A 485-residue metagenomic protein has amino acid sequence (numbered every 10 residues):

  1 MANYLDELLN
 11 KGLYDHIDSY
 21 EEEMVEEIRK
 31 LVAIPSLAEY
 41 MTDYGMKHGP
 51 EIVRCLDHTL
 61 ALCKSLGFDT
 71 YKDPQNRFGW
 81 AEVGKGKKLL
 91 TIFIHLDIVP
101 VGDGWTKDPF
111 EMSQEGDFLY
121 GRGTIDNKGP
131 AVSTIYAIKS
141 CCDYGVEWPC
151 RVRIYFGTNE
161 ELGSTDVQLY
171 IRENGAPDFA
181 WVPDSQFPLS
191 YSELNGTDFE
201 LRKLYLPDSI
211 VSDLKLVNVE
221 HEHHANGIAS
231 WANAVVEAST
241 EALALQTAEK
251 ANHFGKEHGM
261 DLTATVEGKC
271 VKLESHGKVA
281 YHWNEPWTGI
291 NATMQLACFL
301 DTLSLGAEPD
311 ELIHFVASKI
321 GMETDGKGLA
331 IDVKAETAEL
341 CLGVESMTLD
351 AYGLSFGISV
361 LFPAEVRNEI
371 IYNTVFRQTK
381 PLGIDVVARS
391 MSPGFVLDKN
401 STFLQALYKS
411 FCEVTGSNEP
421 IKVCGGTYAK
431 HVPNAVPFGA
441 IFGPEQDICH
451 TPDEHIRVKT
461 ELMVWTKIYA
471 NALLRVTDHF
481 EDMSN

Functional and structural regions predicted by a protein language model:
A2-F93, I98-V101, G357, V464-T466: N-terminal helical capping/dimerization or prosegment-like subdomains of hydrolases acting on amide or phosphate bonds
V83, K203-Y205, V236-T240, S275-G277 (+1 more regions): Short beta-strand-to-loop capping motifs
L89-F156, L162, N174, P452 (+1 more regions): Active-site metal-coordination/substrate-binding segment of hydrolases, especially metallo-dependent peptidases
V99-Q114, K203-Y205, I210, T265-S275: Acidic-glycine-rich active-site phosphate/pyrophosphate-binding loop
N127-L206, T324-E336, S484: Acidic/histidine-rich catalytic neighborhood of metal-dependent amide-processing enzymes
D198-L201, S209-V211, G227-N252, P286-I313: A short core secondary-structure module
L204-V217, A244-G259, I320-E339: Short amphipathic alpha-helix segments
E274-G357, L361-N373, R377-K380, I384-N485: An extended, acidic, His-containing surface patch that forms the Zn2+-binding/catalytic region of metallohydrolases
